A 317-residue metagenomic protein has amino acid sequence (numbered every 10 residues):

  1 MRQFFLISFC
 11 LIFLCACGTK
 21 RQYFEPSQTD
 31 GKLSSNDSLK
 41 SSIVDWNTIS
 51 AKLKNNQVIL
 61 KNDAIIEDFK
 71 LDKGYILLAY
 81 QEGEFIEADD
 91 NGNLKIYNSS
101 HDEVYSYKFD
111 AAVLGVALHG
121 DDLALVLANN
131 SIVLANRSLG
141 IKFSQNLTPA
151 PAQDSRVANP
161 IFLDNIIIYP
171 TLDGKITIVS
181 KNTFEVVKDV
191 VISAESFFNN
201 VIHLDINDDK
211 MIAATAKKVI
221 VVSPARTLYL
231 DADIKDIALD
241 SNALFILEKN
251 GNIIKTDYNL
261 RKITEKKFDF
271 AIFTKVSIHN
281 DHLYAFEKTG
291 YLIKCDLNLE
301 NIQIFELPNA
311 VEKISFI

Functional and structural regions predicted by a protein language model:
L11-L33: Bacterial Sec signal peptide processing site at the extreme N-terminus
N36-N47, F69-G83, F109-D121, A152-I161 (+4 more regions): Repeated scaffold domains used in trafficking and secretory/extracellular systems, primarily beta-propellers
K40-L60, I76-D89, K95, G120-L127 (+8 more regions): Short beta-strand elements that form the blades of beta-propeller/WD-repeat-like and other beta-sheet-rich scaffold
A64-G74, H101-K108, I141-A152, E185-E195 (+3 more regions): A short beta-strand motif characteristic of beta-propeller blades
L94, S131-V133, I176, V219-I220 (+2 more regions): Structural signal for beta-propeller blades
Y97-N98, A135-N136, S180, S223-P224 (+2 more regions): Structural recognition of the beta-propeller blade-terminating site
P151-N259, T264-F270: Acidic, serine/threonine- and glycine-rich low-complexity intrinsically disordered segments that serve as flexible
E248-I317: Hydrophilic extracytoplasmic domains
